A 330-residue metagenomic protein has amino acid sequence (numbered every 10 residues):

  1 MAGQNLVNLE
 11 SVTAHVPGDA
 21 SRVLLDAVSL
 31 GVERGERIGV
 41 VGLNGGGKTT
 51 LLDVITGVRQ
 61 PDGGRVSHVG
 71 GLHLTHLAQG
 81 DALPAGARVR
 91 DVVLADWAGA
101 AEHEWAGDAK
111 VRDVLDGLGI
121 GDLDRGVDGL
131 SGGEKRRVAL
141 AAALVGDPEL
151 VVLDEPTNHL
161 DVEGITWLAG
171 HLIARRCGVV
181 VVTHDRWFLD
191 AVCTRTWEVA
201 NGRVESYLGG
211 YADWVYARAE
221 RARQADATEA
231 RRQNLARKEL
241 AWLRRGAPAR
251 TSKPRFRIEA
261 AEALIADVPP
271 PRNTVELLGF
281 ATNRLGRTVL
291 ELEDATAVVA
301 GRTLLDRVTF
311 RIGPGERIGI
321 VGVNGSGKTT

Functional and structural regions predicted by a protein language model:
M1-A227, T274, F280-T330: ABC ATP-binding cassette signature C-motif
A217-A260, L264-P271: Intracellular alpha-helical coupling/juxtamembrane segments of multi-pass membrane proteins
